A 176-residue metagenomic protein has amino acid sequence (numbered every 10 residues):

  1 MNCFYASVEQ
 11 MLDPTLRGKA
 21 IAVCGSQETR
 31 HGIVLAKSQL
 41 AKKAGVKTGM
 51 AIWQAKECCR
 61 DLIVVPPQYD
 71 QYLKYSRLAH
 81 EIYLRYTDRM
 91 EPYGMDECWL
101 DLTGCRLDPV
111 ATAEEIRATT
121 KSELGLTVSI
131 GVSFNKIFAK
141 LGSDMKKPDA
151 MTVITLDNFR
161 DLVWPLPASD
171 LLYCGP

Functional and structural regions predicted by a protein language model:
M1-P176: Gly/Gly-Pro- and Ser/Thr-rich, intrinsically disordered tail segments characteristic of DNA damage-repair and tolerance
